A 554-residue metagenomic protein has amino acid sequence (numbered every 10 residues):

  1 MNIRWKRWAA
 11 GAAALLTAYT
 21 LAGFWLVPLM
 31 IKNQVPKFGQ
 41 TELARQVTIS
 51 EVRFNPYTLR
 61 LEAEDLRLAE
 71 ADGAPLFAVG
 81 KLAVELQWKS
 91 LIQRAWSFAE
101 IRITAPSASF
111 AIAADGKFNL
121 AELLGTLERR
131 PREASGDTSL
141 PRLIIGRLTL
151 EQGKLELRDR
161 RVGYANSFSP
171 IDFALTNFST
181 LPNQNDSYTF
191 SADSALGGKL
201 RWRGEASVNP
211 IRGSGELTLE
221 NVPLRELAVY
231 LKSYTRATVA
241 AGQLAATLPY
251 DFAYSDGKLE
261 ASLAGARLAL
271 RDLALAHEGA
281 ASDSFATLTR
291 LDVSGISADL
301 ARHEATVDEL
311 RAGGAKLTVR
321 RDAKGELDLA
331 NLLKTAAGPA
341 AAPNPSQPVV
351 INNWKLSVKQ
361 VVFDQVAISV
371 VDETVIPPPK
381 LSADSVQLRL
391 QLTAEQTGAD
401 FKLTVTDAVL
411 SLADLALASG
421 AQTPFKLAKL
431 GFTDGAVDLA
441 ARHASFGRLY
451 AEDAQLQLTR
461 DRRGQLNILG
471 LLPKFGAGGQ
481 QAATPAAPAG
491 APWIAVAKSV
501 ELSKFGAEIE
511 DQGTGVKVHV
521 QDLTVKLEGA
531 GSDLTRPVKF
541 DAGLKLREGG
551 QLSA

Functional and structural regions predicted by a protein language model:
M1-A44, A108-S109, D115, P210 (+3 more regions): N-terminal type II signal-anchor transmembrane helix that functions as the membrane-insertion/stop-transfer segment
E42-L66: Short extracytoplasmic
R45, D65-T176, V208, T235-A245 (+6 more regions): Secondary-structure transition motifs
E64-L68, Y188-A195, G204, D414 (+1 more regions): Short beta-strand segments that buttress and anchor functional surface loops
A174-F190, D384, L388-Q396, K526-A542: N-terminal glycine/threonine-rich, aromatic-flanked beta-hairpin/loop signature
G198-W202, P210-R212, G550-A554: Outer-membrane beta-barrel translocator/receptor signature
